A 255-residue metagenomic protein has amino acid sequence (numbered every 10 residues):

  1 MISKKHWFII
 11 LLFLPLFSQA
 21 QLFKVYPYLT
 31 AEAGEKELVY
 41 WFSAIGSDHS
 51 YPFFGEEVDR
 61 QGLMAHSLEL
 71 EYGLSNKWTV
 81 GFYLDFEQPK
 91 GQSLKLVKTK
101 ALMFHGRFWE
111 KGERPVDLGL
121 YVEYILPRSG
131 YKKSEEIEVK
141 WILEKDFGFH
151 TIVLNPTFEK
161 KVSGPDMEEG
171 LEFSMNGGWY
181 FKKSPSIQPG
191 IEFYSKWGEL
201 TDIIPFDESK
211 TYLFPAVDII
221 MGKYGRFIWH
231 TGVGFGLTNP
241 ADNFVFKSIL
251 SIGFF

Functional and structural regions predicted by a protein language model:
I2-S3, L29: A general structural signal for short secondary-structure junctions and capping/turn motifs
S3-I10: Sec-dependent signal peptide recognition, specifically the positively charged N-region followed immediately by
F13-S18: N-terminal signal peptide c-region/cleavage motif recognized by signal peptidases
A20-F255: Transmembrane beta-barrel domains of Gram-negative outer membranes and organellar outer membranes
